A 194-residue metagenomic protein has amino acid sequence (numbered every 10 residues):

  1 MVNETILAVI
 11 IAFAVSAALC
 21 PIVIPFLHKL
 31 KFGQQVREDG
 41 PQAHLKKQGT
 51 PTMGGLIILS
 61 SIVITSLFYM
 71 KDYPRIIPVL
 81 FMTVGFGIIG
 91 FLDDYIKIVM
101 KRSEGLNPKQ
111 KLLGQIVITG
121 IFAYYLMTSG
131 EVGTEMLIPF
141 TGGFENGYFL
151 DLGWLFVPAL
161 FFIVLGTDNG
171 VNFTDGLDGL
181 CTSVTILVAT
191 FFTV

Functional and structural regions predicted by a protein language model:
V2-V194: "…together with the soluble PPM/PP2C metallo-phosphatase catalytic core" -> "…together with the soluble PPM/PP2C
